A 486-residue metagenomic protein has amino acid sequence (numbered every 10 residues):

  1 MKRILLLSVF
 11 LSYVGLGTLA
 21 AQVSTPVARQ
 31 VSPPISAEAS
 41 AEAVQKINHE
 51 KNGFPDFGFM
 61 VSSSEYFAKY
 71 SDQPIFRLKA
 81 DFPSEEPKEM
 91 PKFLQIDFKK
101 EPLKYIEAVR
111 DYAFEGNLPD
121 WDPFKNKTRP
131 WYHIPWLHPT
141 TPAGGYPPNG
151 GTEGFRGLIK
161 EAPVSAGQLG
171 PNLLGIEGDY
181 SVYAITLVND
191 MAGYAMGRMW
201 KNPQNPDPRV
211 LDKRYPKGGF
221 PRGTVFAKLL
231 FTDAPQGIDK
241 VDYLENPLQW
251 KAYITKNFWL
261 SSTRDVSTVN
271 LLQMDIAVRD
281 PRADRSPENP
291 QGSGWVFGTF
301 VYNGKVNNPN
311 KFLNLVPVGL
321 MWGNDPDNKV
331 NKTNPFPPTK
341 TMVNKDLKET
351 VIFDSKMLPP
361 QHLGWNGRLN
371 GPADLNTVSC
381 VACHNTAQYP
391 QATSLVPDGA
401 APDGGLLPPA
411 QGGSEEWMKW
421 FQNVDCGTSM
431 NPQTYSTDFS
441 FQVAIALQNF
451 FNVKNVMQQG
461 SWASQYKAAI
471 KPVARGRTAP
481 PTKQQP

Functional and structural regions predicted by a protein language model:
M1-I4: Positively charged n-region of N-terminal signal peptides that target proteins for export
S8-T18: Bacterial N-terminal signal peptides
V23-S379, A387-P486: Conserved small-residue
